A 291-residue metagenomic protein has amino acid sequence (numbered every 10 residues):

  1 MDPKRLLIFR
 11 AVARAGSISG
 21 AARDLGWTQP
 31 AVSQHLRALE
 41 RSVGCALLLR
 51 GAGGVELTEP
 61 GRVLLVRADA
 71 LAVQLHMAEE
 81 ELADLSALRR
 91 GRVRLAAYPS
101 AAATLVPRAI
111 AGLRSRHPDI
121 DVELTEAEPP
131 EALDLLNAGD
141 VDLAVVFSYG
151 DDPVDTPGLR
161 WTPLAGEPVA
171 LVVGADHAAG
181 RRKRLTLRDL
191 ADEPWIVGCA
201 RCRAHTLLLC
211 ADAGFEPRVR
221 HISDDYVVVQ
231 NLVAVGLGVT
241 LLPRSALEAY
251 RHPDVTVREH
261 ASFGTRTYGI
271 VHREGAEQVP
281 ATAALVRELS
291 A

Functional and structural regions predicted by a protein language model:
A11-G26: Short helix-boundary/capping micro-motifs
E40-L57: A short LG(V/I)-centered, amphipathic sequence patch enriched for acidic residue(s) preceding the LG motif
S42-V43, L64-S86, F147: Alpha-helical linker/hinge and terminal dimerization helices associated with HTH transcriptional regulators
R90-P153: Central regulatory/effector-binding core of bacterial HTH transcription factors
E128-V141, F147, R201-T256: Hydrophobic hinge/microswitch elements
F147, A179, E193-A213, Q278-V286: Secondary-structure junction motif
V154-T162, E167, V227-G275: Beta-alpha-beta core module
T156-V169, V173-W195: Flexible hinge/capping segments at coil-to-helix
